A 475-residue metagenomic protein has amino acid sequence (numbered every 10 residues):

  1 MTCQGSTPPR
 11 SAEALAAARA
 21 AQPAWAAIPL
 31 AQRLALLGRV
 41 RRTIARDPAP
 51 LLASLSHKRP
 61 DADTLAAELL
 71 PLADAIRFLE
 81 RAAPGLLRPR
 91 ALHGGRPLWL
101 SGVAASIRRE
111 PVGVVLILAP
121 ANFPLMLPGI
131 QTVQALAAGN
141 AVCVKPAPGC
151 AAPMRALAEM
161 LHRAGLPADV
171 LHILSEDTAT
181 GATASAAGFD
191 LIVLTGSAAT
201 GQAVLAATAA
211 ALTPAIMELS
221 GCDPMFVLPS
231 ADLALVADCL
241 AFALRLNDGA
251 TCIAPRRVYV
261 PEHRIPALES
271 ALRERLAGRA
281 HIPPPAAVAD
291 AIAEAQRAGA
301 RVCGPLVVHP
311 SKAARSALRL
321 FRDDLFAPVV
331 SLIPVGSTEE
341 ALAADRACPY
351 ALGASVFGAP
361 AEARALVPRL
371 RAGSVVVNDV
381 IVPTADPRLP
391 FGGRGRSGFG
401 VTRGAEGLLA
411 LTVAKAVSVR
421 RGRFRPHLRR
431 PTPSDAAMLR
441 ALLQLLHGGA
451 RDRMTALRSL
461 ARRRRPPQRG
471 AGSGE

Functional and structural regions predicted by a protein language model:
M1-A104, G278-R279, L457-E475: N-terminal Rossmann-like NAD(P)+-binding subdomain of aldehyde/semialdehyde dehydrogenases
T2-C3, L306-E475: Conserved C-terminal structural/oligomerization subdomain of aldehyde/semialdehyde dehydrogenase
G5-S6, L191, A199-S316, V377 (+2 more regions): ALDH superfamily catalytic-core signature
A14-A16, I216-L219, L246-C252, R319-L325 (+1 more regions): Short, flexible turn/loop "capping" segments at secondary-structure junctions
A21-A26, L116-I117, F226-V227, R257-V260 (+3 more regions): Short, well-ordered beta-strand elements within core beta-sheets of diverse protein domains
Q22, A26, R41-I44, P48 (+13 more regions): Structural signal for hydrophobic packing residues in well-ordered secondary-structure cores of soluble enzyme domains
R33, I76, G139, L171 (+7 more regions): Residue-level signal for inorganic ion chemistry
G95-L235, V335, L457-R462: Rossmann-like NAD(P) dinucleotide-binding subdomain of oxidoreductase/dehydrogenase enzymes
